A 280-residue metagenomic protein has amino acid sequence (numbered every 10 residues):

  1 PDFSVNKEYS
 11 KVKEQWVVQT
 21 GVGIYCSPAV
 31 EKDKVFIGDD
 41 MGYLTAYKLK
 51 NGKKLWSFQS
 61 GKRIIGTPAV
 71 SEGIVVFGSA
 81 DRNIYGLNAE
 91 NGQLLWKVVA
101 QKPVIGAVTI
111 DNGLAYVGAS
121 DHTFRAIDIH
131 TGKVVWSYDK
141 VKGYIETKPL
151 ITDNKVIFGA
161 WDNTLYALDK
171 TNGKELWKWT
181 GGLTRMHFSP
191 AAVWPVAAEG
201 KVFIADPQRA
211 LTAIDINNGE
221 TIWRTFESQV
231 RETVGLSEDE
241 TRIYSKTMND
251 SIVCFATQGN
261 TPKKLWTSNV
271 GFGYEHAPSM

Functional and structural regions predicted by a protein language model:
P1-A29, M41, K54-E72, A80 (+9 more regions): Extracytoplasmic beta-rich repeat domains
D39-K50: Beta-propeller domains
K48-G52, N88-N91, D128-G132, D169-N172 (+2 more regions): Short loop/turn segments that connect beta-strands within beta-propeller blades
N83, F203, T257: Predominantly soluble domains enriched in secretory-pathway, periplasmic, or organellar proteins
